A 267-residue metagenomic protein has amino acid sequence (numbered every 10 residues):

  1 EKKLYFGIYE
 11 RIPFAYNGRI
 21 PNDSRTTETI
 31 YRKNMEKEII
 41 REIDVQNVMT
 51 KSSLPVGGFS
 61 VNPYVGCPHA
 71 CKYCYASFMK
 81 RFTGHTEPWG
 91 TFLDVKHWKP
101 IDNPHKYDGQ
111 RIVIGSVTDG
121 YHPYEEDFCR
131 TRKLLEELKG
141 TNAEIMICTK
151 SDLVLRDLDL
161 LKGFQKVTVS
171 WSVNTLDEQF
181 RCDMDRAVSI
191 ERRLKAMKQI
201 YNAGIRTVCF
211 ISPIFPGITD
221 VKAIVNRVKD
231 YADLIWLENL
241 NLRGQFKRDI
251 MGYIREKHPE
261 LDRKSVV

Functional and structural regions predicted by a protein language model:
Y5-I8, I12, Y16-R19, Y31: Short, positively charged and aromatic/hydrophobic N-terminal segments
R25, Y31-S170, L176-F180, I190-K195 (+1 more regions): Conserved Radical SAM active-site core
V173-D177, N239-L242: Short, acidic/turn-prone active-site loops that include or flank metal/cofactor- and phosphate-binding residues
R192-D249: Conserved C-terminal portion of the radical SAM core fold that forms the substrate/S-adenosylmethionine-binding
H258-D262: Long, charged alpha-helical interface segments
V266: Conserved small/polar residues in nucleotide/adenosyl-binding loops
